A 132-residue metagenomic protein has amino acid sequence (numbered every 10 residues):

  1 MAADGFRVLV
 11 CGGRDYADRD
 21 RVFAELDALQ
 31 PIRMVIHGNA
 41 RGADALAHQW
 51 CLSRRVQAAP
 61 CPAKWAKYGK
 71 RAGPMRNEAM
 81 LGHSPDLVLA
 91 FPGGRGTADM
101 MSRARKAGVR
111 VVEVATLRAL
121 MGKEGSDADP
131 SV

Functional and structural regions predicted by a protein language model:
A2-V8, D15-D127: Acidic/glycine-enriched connector segments
S131-V132: Glycine-rich, aromatic-bearing surface loops/beta-hairpins
